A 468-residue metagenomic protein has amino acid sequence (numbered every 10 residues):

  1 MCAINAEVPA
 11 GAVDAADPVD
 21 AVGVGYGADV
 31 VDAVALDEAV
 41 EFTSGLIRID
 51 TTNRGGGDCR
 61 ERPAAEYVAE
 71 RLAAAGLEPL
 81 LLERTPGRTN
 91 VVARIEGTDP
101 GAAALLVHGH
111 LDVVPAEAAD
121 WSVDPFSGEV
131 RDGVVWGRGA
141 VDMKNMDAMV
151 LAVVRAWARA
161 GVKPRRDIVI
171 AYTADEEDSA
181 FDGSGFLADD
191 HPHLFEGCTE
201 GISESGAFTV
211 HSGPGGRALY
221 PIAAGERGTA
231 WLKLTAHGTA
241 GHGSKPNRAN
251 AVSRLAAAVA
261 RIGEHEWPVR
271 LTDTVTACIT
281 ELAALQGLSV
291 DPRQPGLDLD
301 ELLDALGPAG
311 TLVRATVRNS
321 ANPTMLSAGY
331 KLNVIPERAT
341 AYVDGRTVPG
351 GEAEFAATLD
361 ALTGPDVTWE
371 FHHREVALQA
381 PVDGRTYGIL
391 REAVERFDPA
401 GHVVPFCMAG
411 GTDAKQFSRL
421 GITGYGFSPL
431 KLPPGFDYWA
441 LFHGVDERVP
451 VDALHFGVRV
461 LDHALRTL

Functional and structural regions predicted by a protein language model:
M1-A6, G206-F456, D462, R466: Metal-dependent amide/peptide-bond hydrolase catalytic core, centered on the "pita-bread" metallohydrolase fold
C2-V8, V22, Y26-R138, W157-R166 (+1 more regions): Acidic/His- and Gly-rich active-site-bordering loop/insert found across diverse amide/peptide-bond hydrolases
D14-G23: Acidic, glycine-centered low-complexity repeats within long intrinsically disordered regions
V40, R62-E66, D147, A353-A356 (+1 more regions): Short, surface-exposed alpha-helical segments at coil->helix boundaries
H108-G109, Y172, I202-E204, T235-H237: Short beta-strand segments
R131-D142, V403-V404, V445: Short pre-catalytic strand/loop immediately N-terminal to key active-site residues, enriched for Gly-Thr
V135, V141-P221: Acidic/histidine-rich catalytic neighborhood of metal-dependent amide-processing enzymes
N145-A156, R254-A257, F456-V460: Short amphipathic alpha-helical face segments that pack within enzyme cores and frequently flank/anchor catalytic
